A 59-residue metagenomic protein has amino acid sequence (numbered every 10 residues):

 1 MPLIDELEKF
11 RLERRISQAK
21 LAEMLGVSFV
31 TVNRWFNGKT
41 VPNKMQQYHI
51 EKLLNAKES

Functional and structural regions predicted by a protein language model:
M1-E13, E51: A short, Lys/Arg-rich alpha-helix, primarily the initiator
L7, Q18, Q47: Helix-turn-helix DNA-binding elements, focusing on the entry/boundary residues of the two helices that contact DNA
K20-A22: Short alpha-helical "recognition helix" segments of helix-turn-helix
V27-P42: Recognition helix of helix-turn-helix/homeodomain-like DNA-binding domains that insert into the DNA major groove
N43-S59: DNA major-groove recognition helix of helix-turn-helix/homeodomain DNA-binding modules
